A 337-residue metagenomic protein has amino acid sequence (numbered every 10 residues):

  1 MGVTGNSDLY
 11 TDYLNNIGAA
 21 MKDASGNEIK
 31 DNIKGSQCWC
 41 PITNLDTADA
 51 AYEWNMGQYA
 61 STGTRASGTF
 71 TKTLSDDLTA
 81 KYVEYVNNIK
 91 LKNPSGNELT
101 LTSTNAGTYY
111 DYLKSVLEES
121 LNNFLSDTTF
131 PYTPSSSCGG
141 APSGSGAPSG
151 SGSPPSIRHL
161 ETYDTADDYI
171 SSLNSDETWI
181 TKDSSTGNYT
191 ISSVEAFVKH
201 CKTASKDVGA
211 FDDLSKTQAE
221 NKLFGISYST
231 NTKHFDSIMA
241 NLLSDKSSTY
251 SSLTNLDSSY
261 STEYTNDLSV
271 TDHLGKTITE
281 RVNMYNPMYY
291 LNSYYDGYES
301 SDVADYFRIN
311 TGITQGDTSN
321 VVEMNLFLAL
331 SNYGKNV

Functional and structural regions predicted by a protein language model:
M1-Y59, C138, G146: Primarily recognizes the serine-hydrolase "nucleophile elbow" in alpha/beta-hydrolase and SGNH/GDSL folds
T4, W39, F124, Y294 (+1 more regions): Structured segments of extracytoplasmic/periplasmic soluble domains in secreted or envelope-associated proteins
N16-I17, G63-G68, K335-N336: Short, surface-exposed, polar/charged, turn-prone segments marking secondary-structure boundaries
W39-P41, T47-I226: Non-catalytic, alpha-helical, charged scaffold/linker segments that couple or flank catalytic or architectural cores
S137-V337: C-terminal subdomain of alpha/beta-hydrolase-fold enzymes, centered on the catalytic histidine and its supporting
